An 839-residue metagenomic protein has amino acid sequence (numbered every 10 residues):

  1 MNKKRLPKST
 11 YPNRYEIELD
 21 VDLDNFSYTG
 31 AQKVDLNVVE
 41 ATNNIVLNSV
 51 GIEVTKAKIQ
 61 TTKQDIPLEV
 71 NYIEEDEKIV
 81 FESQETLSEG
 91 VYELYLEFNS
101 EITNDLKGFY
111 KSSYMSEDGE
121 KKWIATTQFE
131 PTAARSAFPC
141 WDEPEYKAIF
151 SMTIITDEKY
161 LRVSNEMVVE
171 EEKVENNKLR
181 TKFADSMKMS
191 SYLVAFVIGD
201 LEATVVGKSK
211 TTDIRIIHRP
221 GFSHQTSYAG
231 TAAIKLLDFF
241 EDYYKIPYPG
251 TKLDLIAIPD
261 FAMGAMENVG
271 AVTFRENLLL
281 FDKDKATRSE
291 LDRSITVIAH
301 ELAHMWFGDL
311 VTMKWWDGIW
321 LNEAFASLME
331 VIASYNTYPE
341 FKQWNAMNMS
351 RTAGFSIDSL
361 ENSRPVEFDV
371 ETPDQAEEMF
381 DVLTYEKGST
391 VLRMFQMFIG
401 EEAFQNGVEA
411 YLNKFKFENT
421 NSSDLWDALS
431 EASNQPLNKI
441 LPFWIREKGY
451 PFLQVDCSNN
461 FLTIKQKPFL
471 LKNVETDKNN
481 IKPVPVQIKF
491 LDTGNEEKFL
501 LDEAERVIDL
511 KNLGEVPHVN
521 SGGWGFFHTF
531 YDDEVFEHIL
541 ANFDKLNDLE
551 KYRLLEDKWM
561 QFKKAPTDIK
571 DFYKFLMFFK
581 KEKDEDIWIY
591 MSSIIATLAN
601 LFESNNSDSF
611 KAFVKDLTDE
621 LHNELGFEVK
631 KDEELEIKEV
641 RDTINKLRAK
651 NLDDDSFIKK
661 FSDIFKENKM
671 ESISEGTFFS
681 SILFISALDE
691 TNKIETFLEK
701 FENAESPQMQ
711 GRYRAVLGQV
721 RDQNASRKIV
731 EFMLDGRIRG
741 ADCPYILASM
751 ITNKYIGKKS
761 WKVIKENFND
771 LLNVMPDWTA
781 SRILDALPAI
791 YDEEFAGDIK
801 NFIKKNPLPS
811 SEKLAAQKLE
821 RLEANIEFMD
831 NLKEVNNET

Functional and structural regions predicted by a protein language model:
M1-T251, L255, N277, D282 (+17 more regions): Acidic/His-enriched low-complexity segments
D76, K147, S209-T211, G250 (+9 more regions): Short, solvent-exposed loop/turn segments at the edges of secondary structure
M152, L179-K182, D200-M305, D309-I319 (+8 more regions): Juxtacatalytic substrate-recognition/specificity segment
T153-T156, L179, I214, P220 (+8 more regions): Non-catalytic accessory/interaction domains
E241, K245-Y248, A303, F307 (+10 more regions): Hydrophobic/aromatic-lined pockets within catalytic cores
D242-I246, F261-G264, N268-A271, E276 (+5 more regions): Glycine-rich, acidic and aromatic/proline-enriched surface loops and short helix-turn segments that act as binding
G250-L255, D317-L321, P339-N348, A403: Short, glycine/acidic-rich hinge or "gate" loops at secondary-structure transitions that mediate conformational
E323-T390: Acidic/His/Gly-enriched intrinsically disordered linker/tail segments that often contain short helix/coil "MoRF-like"
